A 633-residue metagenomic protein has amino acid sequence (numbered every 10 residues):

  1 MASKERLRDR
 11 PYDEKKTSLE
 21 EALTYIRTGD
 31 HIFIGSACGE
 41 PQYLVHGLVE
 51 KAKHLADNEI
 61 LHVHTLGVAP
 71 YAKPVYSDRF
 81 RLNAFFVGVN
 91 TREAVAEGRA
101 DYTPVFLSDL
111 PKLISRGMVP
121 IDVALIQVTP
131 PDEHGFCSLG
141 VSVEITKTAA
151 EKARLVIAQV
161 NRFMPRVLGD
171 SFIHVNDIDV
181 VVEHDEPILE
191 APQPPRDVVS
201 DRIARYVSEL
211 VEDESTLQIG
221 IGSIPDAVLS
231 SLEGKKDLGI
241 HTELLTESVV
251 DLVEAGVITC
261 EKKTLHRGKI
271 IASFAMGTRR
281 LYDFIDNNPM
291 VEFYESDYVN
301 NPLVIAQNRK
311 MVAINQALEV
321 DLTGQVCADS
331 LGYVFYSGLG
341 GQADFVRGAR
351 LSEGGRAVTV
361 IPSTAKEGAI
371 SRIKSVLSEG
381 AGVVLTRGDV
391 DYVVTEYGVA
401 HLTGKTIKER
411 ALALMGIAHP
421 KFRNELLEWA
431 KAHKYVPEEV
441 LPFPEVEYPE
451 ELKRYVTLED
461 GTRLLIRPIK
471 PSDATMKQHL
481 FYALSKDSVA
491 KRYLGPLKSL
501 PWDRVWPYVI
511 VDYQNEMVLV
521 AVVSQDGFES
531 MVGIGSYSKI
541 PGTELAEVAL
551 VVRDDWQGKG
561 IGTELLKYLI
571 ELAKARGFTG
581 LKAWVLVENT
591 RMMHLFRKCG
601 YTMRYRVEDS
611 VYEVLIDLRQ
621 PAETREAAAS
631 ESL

Functional and structural regions predicted by a protein language model:
M1-L441: Conserved alpha/beta enzyme-core scaffold
P444-L633: Long, contiguous binding/interaction regions
